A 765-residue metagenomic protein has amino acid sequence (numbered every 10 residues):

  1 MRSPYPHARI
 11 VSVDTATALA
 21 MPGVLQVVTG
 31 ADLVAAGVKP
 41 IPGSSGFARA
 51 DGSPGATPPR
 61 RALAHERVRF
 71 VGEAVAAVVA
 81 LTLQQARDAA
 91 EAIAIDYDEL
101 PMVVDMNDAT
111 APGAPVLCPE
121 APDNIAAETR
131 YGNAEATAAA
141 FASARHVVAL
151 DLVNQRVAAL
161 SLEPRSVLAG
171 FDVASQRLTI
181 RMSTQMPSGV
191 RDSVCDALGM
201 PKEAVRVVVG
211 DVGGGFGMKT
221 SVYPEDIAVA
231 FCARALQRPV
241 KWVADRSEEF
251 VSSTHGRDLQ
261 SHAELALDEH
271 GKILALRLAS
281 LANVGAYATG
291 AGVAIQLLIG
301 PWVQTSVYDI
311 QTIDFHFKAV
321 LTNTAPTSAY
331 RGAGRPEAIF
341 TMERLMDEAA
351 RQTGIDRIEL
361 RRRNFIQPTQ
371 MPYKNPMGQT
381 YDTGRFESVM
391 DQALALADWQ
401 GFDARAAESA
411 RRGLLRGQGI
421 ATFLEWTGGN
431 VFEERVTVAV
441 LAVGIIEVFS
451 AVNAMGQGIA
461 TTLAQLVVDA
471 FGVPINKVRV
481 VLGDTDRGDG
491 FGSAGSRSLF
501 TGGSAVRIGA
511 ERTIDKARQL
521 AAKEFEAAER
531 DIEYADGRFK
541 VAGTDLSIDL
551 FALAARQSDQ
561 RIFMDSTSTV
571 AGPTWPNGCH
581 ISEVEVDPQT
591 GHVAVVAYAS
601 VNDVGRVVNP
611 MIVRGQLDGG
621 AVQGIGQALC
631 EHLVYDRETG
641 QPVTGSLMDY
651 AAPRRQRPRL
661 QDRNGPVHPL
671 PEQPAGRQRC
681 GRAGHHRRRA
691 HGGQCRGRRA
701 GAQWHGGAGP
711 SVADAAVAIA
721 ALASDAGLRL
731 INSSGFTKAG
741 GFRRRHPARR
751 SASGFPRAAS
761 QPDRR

Functional and structural regions predicted by a protein language model:
M1-A126, L150, A235: Flexible, low-hydrophobicity surface segments
M21, A31, G199-A204, R234-V240 (+3 more regions): C-terminal catalytic domains of large/alpha subunits in multi-subunit enzymes
G37-G43, A89-A92, R191-S193, F216-V222 (+10 more regions): Short acidic, glycine/serine/threonine-rich loops at helix termini
S44-S45, A50-A56, D123-V167, D258-R344 (+3 more regions): Glycine-rich loop/linker segments at domain edges
H65-V68, P201-V209, C232-D245, E249: Conserved catalytic cysteine-centered active-site region of acyl-thioester-dependent Claisen-condensing enzymes
A114-L198, F365-I445, Q465, V643-A652 (+1 more regions): Helix-loop-helix junctions that connect adjacent transmembrane helices in secondary transporters/permeases, recognized
G215-Q237, K241-V243, I459-V467: Thiamine diphosphate
K738-R765: Compositionally biased, low-complexity flexible segments
